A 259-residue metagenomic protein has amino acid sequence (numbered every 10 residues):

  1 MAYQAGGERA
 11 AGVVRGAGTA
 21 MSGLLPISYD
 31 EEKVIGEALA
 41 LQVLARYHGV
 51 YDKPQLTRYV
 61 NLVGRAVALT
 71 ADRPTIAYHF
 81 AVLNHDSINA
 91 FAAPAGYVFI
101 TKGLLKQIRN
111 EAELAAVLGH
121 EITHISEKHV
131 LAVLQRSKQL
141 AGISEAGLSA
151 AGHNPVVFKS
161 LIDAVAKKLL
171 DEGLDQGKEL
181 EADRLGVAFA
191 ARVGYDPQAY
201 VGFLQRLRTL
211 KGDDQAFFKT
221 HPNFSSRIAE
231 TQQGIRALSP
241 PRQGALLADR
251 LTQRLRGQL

Functional and structural regions predicted by a protein language model:
M1-L259: A Zn2+-metalloprotease active-site environment signal
